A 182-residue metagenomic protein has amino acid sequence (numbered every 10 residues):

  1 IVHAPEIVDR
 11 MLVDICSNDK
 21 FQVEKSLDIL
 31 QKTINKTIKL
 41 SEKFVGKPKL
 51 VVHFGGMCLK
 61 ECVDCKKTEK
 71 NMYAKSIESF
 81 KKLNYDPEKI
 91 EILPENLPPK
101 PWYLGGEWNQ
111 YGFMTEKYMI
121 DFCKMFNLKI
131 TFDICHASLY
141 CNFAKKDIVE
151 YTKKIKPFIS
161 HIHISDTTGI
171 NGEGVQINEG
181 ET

Functional and structural regions predicted by a protein language model:
I1-H3, Y118-M119, T152-I159: Short, functional N-terminal and low-complexity linear motifs
I1-P5, P48-V52, I92-E95, I130-D133 (+1 more regions): Hydrophobic faces of well-ordered beta-strands that scaffold small-molecule active sites in alpha/beta enzyme cores
H3-D14: A short glycine/small-residue-enriched secondary-structure motif
P5-I7, G55-M57, E95-P99, I134-L139 (+1 more regions): Active-site beta-loop-alpha junctions enriched in small/polar residues
V13-K129, L139: Active-site acidic/histidine proton-transfer and metal-coordination neighborhood in alpha/beta enzyme cores
D14-V23, E107-F113, H136-T182: Gly/Pro-rich active-site loop or hairpin
